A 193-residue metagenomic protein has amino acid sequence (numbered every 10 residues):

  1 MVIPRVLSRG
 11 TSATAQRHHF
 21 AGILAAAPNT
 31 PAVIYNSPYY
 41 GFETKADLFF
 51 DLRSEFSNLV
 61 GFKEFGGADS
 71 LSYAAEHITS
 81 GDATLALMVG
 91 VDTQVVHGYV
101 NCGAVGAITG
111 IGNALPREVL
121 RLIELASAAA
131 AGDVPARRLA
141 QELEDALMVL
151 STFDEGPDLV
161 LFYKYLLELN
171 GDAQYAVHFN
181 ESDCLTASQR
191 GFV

Functional and structural regions predicted by a protein language model:
M1-E43, D183: Active-site beta->alpha loop and helix N-cap motifs at the rims of alpha/beta catalytic domains
R5, G112, N180: Residue-level "edge-of-site" marker
G10, T109, V134, D183 (+1 more regions): Charge-dense, low-complexity intrinsically disordered segments
H18, D47, L161: Short, contiguous clusters of charged residues that form electrostatic/catalytic patches at enzyme active sites, used
G22-T30, S37-P157: Catalytic alpha/beta core domains of metabolic enzymes, predominantly
S151-V193: C-terminal extensions of enzymes
